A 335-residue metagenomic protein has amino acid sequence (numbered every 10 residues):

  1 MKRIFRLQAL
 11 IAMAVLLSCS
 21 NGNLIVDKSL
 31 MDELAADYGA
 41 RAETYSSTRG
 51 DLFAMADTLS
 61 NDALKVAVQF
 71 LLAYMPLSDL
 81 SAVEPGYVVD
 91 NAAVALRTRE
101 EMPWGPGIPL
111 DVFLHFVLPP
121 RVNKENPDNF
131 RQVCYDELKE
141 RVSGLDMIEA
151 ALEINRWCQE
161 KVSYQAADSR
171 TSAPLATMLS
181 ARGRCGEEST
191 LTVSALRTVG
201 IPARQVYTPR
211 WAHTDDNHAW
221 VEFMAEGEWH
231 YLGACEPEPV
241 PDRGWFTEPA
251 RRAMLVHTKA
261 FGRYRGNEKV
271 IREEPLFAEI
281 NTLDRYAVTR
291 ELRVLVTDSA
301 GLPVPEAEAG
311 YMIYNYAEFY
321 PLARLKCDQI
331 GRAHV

Functional and structural regions predicted by a protein language model:
K2-A12: Sec-dependent signal peptide recognition, specifically the positively charged N-region followed immediately by
L17-S18: C-terminal motif of bacterial Sec signal peptides marking the signal peptidase cleavage site
S29-S180, D215-D216: Secondary-structure boundary elements
D136-D146, A150-R156, Q165-L175, S180-V270: Hydrophobic/aromatic-rich core segments of domains that either
R290-D298: A short, amphipathic beta-strand motif
S299-A317: Short, ordered, surface-exposed loop/turn motifs in non-cytosolic proteins
N315-R332: Short, acidic Ser/Thr/Gly-rich low-complexity loop/linker segments typical of extracellular and cell-surface proteins
